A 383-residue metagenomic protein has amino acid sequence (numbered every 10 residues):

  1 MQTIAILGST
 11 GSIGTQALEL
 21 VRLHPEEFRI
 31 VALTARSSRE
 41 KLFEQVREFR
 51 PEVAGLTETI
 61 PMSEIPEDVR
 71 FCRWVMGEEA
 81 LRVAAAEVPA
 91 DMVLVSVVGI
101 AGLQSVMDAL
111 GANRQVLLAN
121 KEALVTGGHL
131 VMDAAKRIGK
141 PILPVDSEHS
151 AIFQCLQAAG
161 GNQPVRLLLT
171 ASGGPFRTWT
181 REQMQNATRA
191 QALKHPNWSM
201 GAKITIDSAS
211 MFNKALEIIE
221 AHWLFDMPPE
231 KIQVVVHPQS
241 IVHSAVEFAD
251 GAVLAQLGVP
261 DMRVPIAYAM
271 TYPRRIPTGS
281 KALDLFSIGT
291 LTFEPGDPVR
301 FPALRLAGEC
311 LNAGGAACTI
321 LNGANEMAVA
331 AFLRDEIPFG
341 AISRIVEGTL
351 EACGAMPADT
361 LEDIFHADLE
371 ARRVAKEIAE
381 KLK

Functional and structural regions predicted by a protein language model:
M1-K383: Catalytic, metal-anchored helix/loop core of enzyme active sites in primary metabolism
